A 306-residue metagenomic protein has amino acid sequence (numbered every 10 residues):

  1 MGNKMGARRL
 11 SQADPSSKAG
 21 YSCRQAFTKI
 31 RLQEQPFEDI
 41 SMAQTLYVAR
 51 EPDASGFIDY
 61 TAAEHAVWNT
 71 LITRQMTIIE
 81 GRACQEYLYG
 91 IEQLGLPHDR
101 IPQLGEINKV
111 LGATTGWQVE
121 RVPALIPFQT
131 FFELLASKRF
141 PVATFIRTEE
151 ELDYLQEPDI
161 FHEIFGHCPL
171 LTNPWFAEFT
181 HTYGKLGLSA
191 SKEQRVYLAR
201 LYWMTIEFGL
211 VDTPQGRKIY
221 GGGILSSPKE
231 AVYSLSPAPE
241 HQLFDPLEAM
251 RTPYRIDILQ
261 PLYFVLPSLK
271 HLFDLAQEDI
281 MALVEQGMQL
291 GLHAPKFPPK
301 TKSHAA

Functional and structural regions predicted by a protein language model:
N3-M5: Extreme N-terminal basic, low-complexity initiation segments that serve as generic localization/processing leaders
D14-L171, A249-R251, P261-A306: The feature captures two recurrent sequence modes
E150-Y154, P158-D274: A contiguous, surface-oriented mixed alpha/beta subdomain in the mid-to-C-terminal portion of proteins that forms
